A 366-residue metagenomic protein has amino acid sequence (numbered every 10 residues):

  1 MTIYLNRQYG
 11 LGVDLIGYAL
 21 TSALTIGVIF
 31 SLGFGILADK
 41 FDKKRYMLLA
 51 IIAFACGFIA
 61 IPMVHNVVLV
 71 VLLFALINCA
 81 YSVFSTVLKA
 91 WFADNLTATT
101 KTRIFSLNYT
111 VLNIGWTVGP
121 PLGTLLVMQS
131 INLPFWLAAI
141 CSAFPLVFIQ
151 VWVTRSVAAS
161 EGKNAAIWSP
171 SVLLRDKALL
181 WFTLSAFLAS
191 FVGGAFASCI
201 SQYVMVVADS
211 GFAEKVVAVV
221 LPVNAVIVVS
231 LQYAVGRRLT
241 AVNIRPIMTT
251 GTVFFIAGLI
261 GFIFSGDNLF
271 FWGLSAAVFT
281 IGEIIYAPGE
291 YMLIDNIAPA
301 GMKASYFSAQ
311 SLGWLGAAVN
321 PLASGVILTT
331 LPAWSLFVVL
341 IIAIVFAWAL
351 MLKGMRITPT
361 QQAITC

Functional and structural regions predicted by a protein language model:
M1-D14, S198-V217: Short amphipathic helix-loop junctions that connect adjacent transmembrane helices in Major Facilitator Superfamily/SLC
L24-L32, W116-T117, A225-Y233, A317-L322: Residue-level signature of mid-helix packing/kink "hotspots" within the transmembrane helices of 12-pass Major
F30-D42, L231-I244, L328: Helix-to-loop junctions at the C-terminal end of transmembrane segments in multipass secondary transporters
R45-A60, P246-G261: Structural signature of the two symmetry-related core transmembrane helices
A75-L112: Cytoplasmic helix-loop-helix junction between adjacent transmembrane helices in 12-TM secondary transporters
P134-V151, F337-L352: Symmetry-related core transmembrane helices of the 12-TM Major Facilitator Superfamily/SLC fold
S156-L184: Juxtamembrane intracellular "pre-TM" segments in multi-pass secondary transporters
G301-T330: A late C-terminal transmembrane helix in Major Facilitator Superfamily
